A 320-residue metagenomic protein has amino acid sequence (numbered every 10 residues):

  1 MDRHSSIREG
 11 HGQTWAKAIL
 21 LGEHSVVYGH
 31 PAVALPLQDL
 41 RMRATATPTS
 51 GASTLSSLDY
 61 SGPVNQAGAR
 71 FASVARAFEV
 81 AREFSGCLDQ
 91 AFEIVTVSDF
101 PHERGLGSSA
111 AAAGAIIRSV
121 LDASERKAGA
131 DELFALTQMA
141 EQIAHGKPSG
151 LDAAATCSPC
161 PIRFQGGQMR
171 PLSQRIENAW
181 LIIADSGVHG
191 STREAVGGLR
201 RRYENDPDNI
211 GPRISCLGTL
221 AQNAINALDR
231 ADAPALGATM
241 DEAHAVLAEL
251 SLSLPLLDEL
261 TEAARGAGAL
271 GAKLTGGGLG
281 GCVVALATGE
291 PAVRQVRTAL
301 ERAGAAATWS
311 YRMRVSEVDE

Functional and structural regions predicted by a protein language model:
D2-L21, S25-V27, A34, Q38 (+5 more regions): C-terminal nucleotide
G68-F71, L106-G114, P148, G211: Short, conserved micro-motifs enriched in small and acidic residues
F92-R104, L270-A272: Short pre-catalytic strand/loop immediately N-terminal to key active-site residues, enriched for Gly-Thr
V95, S119, W309: General small-molecule cofactor/ligand-binding pocket signal
G105-K127: DPxDG-like acidic metal-binding loop motif
G278-G280: Glycine-rich nucleotide-binding loop
